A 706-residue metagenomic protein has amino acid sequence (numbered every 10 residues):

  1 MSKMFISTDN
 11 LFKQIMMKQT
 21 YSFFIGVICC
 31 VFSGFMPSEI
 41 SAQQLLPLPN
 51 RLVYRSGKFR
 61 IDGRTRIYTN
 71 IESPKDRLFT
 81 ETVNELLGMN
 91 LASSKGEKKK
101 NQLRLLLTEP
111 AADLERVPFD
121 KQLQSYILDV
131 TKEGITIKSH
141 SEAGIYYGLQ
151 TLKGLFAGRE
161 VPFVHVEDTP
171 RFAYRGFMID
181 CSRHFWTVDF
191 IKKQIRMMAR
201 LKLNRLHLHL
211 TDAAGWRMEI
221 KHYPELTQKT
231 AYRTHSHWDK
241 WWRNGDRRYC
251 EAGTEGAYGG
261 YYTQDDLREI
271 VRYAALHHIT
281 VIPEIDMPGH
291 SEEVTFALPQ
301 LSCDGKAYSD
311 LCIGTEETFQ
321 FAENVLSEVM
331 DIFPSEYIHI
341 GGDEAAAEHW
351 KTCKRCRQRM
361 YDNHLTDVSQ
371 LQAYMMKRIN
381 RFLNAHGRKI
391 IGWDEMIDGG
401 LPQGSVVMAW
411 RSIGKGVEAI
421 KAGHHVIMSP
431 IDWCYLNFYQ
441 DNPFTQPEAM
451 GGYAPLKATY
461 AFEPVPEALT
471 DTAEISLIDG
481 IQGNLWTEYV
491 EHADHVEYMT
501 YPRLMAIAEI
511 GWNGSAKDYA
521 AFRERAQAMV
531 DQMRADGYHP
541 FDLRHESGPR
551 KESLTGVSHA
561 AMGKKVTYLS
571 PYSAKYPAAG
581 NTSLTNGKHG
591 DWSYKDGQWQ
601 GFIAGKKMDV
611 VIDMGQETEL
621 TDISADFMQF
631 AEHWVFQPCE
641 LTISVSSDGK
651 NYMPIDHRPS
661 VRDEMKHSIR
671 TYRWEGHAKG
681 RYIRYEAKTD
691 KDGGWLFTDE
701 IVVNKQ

Functional and structural regions predicted by a protein language model:
M1-Q44: Bacterial Sec-dependent N-terminal signal peptides
S41-F172, H495, I507, G511-D536 (+1 more regions): Contiguous, structured surface segment used for ligand recognition
K75-D76, F185-T187, A213-E219, P288-V294 (+8 more regions): Flexible loop/turn segments at secondary-structure boundaries
L114, F119-F319, L326-Y337, R378 (+2 more regions): Feature activates predominantly on carbohydrate-active enzymes
S302-D304, Y308-Q403, W410-I413, V417: Active-site neighborhood of glycoside hydrolase catalytic domains
K389-E395, G400-S405, R411-G556: Flexible, acidic glycine-rich loops studded with aromatic residues
T555-D591: Predominantly extracellular/luminal regions of secreted and cell-surface proteins, especially disulfide-bonded
D591-D656, K666-Q706: Aromatic, loop-rich ligand-recognition surfaces of beta-strand-rich domains
